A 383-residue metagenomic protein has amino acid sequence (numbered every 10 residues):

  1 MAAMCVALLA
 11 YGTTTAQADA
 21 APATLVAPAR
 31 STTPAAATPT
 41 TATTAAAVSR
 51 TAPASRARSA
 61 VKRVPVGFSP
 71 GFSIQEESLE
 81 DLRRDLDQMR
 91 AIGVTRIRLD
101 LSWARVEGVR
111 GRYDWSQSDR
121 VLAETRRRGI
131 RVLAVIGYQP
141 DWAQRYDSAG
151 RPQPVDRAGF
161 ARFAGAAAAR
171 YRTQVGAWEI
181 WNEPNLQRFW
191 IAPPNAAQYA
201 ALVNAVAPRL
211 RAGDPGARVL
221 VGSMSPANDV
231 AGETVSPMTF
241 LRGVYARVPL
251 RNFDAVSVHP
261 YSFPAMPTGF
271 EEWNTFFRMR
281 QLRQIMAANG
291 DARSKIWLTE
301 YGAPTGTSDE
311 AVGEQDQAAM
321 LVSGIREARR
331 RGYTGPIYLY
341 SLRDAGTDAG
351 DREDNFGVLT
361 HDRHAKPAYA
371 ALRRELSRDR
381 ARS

Functional and structural regions predicted by a protein language model:
M1-A3: N-terminal export and membrane-targeting signals
L8-T38, T44-V66, A166: C-terminal region of N-terminal signal peptides and the immediate post-cleavage residues of exported proteins
A52-T95, D100: Boundary/entry segment of secreted carbohydrate-active catalytic domains
V61, L79, A161, N195-D316 (+1 more regions): Noncatalytic carbohydrate-binding groove/subsite architecture in carbohydrate-active enzymes
V64-P70, I97-L99, V132-I136, W178-I180 (+4 more regions): Hydrophobic faces of well-ordered beta-strands that scaffold small-molecule active sites in alpha/beta enzyme cores
E76-R90, G159-A167, T234-A246, A318-I325: Short, acidic/polar
M89-E233, F263, D348: Substrate-binding cleft and catalytic face of glycoside hydrolase catalytic domains, especially the flexible beta-alpha
D114, L133, R170, E179 (+4 more regions): Aromatic-rich peripheral "rim/lid" segments of glycoside hydrolase catalytic domains that contact and position glycan
